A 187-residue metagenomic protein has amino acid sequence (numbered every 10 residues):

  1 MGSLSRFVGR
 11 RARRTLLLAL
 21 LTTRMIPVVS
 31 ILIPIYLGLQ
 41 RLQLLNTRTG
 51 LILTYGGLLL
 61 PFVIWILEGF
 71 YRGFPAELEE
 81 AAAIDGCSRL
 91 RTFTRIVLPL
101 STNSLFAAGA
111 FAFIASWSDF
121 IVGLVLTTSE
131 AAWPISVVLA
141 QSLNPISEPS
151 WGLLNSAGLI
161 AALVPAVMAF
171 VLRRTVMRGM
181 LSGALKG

Functional and structural regions predicted by a protein language model:
M1-G187: A structural signal for multi-pass alpha-helical bundles of membrane permease subunits that mediate small-molecule
